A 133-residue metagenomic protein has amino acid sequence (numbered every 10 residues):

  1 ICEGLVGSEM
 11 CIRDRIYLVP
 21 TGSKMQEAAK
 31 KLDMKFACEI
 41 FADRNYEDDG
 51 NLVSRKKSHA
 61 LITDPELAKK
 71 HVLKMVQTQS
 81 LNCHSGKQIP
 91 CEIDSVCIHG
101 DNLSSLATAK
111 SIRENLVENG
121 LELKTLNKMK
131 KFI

Functional and structural regions predicted by a protein language model:
I1-G7, C11-I12: Single conserved hydrophobic/aromatic residue that forms the stacking wall/gate of nucleotide- or nucleobase-binding
R13-T21: Catalytic beta/alpha-barrel core
R15, A109-I133: C-terminal domain-boundary segment and adjacent tail
T21-M25, A42, N102-S104, M129-K131: Active-site-proximal loop/turn and secondary-structure-junction residues that shape catalytic pockets, frequently
K24, A28-S80: Active-site rim beta-loop-alpha module in soluble metabolic enzymes
Q79-P90, E122-M129: Flexible, glycine/charged-enriched surface loops at secondary-structure junctions
D94, S104-A109, R113: Histidine-acidic metal/acid-base catalytic patches
I98: Conserved, mostly hydrophobic/aromatic
